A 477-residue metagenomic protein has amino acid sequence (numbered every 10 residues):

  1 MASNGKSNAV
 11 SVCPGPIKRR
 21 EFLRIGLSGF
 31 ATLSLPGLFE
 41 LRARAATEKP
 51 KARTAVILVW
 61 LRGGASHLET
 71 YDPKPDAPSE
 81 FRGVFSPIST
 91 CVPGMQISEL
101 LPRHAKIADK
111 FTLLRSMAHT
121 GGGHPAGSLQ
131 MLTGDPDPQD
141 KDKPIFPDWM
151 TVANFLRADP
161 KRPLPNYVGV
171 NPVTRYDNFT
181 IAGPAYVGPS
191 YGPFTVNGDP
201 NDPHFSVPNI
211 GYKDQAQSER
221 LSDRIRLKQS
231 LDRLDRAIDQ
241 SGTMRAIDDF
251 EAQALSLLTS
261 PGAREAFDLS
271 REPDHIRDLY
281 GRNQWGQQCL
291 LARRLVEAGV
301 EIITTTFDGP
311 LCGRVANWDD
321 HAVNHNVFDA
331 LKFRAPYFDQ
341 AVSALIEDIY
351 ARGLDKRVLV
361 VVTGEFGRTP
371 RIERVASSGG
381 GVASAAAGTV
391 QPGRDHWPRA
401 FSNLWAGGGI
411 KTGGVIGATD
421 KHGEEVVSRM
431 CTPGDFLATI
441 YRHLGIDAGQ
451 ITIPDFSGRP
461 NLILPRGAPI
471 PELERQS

Functional and structural regions predicted by a protein language model:
M1-S477: Ligand-binding pockets and gating/stacking loops
